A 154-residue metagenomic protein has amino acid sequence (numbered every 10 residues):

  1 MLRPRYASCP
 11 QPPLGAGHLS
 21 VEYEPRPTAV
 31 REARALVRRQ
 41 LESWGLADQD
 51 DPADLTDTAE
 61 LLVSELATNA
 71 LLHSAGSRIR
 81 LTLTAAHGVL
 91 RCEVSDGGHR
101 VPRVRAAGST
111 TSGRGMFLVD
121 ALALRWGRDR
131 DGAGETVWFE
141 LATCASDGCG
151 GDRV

Functional and structural regions predicted by a protein language model:
M1-S20, E24, L71-V154: Conserved beta-strand-loop-beta-strand hairpin that lines the nucleotide-binding pocket of ATP/GTP-utilizing enzymes
R26, V30, P52-L55, A59 (+1 more regions): The cytosolic transmitter module of two-component sensor histidine kinases
L41-S64: Conserved short strand/loop->alpha-helix "switch" segment adjacent to the catalytic nucleotide/phosphoryl-transfer site
